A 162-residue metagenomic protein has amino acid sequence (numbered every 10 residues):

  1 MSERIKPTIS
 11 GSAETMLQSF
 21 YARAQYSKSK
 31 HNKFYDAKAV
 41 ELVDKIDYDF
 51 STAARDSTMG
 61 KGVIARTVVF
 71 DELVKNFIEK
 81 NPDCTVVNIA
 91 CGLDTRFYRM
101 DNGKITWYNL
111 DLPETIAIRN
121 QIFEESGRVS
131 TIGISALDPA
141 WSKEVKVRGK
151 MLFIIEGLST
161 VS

Functional and structural regions predicted by a protein language model:
M1-V87, C91-I134, K146-R148: Rossmann-like AdoMet
T131, A140-S142, T160-S162: A short, conserved alpha-helix within the catalytic core of class I
L137: Adenine-nucleotide cofactor-binding loop residues
S142-K146, L152: Soluble catalytic domains of membrane acyltransferases
K150-S162: A short SAM/SAH-binding and catalytic strip from SAM-dependent methyltransferases
